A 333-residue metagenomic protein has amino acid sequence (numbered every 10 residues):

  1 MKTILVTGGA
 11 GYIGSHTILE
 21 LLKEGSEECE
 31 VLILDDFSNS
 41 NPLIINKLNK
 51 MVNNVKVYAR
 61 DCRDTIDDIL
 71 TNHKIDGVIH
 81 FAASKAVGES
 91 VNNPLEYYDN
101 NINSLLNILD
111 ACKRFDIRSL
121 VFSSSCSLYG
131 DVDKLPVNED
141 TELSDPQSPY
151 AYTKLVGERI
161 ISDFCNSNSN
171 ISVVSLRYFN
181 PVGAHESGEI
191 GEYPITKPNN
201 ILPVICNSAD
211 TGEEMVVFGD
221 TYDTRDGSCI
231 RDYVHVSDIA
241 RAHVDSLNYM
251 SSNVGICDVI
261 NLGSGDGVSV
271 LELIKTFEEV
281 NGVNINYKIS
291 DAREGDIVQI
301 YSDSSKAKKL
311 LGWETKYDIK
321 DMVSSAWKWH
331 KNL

Functional and structural regions predicted by a protein language model:
M1-A184: N-terminal Rossmann-like NAD(P)+-binding domain of SDR-like oxidoreductases, especially those catalyzing
T7, D99-I102, I195-N199, Y233-V236 (+2 more regions): Short, solvent-exposed loop/helix junctions and linker helices that flank or host conserved functional motifs
E20, N207-L333: C-terminal substrate-binding subdomain of Rossmann-fold SDR/epimerase-dehydratase oxidoreductases
D68, G130, E142-Y150, P194-P198 (+4 more regions): Alpha-helix initiation/capping motif
S90, E142-L143, N180-V234, N261: A conserved pocket-lining segment of Rossmann-fold NAD(P)-dependent short-chain dehydrogenase/reductase
N107-D110, L155, R159, P203 (+3 more regions): Generic recognition of well-ordered alpha-helical segments within structured catalytic/regulatory domains
